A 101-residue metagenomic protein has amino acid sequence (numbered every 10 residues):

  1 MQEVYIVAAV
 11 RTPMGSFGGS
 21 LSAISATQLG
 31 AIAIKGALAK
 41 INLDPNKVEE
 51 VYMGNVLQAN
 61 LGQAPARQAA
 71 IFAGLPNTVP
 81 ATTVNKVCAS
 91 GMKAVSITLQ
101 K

Functional and structural regions predicted by a protein language model:
M1-V79: Conserved "HGTGT" condensation-loop signature of ketosynthase/thiolase-family condensing enzymes that catalyze
G62, A81-S90: Active-site nucleophile and cofactor-binding loops and adjacent substrate-binding regions of central metabolic enzymes
K86-K101: Active-site-proximal alpha-helical scaffold in enzymes
